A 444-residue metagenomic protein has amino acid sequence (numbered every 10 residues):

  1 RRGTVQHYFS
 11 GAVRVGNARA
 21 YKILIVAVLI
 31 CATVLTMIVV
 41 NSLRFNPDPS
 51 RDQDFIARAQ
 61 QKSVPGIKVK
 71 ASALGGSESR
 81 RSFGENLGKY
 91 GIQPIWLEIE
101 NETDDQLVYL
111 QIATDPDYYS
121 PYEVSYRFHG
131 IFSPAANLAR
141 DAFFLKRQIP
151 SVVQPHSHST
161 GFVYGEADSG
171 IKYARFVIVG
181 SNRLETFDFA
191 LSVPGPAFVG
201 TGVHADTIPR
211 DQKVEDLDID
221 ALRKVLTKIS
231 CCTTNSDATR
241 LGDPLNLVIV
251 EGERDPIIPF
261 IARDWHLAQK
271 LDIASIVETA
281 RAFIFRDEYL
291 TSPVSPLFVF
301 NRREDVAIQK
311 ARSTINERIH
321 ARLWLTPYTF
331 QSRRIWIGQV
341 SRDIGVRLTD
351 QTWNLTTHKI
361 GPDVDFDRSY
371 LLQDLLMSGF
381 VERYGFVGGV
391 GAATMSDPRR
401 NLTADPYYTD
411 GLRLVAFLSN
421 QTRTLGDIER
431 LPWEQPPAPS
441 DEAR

Functional and structural regions predicted by a protein language model:
G11-A32: N-terminal Sec-pathway targeting helices
M37-L43, D117, R147-R210: Surface-exposed edge beta-strand/loop patches
D48-Y90: Low-complexity, acidic Ser/Thr/Pro/Gly-rich terminal tails and inter-domain linkers that flank the onset of structured
S79-W96, E102-Q106, V152-Q154, D237-A238: Short, solvent-exposed beta-strand/turn "edge" segments of beta-rich domains on protein surfaces
E102-Q154: The feature marks short-to-medium sequence segments in extracytoplasmic or secretory-pathway proteins
D105-A113, R175, I257-I261: Short, hydrophobic/aromatic beta-strand segments
S157, G170, L271-P439: A cross-kingdom signal targeting lumenal/periplasmic-facing segments of multi-pass membrane and secretory-pathway
I229-P259: Terminal, regulation- and interaction-focused segments at domain boundaries
